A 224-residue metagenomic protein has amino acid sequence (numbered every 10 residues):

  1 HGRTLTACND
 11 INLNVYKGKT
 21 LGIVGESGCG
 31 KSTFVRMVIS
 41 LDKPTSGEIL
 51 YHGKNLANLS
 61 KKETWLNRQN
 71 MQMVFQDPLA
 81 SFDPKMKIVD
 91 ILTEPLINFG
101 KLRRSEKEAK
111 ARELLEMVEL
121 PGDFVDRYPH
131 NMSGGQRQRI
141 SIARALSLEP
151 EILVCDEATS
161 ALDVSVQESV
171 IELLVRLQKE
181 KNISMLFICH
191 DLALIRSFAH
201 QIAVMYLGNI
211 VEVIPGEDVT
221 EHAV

Functional and structural regions predicted by a protein language model:
H1-A223: ABC transporter nucleotide-binding domains
